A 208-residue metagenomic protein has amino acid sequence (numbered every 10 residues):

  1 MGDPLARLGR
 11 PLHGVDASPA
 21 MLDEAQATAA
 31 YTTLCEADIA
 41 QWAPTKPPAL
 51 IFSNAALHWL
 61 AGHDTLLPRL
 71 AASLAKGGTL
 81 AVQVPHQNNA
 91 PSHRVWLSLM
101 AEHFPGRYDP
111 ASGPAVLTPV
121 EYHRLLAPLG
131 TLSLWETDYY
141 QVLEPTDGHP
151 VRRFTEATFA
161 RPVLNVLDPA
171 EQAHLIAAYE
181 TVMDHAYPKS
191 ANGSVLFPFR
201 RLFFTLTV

Functional and structural regions predicted by a protein language model:
M1-P44, T65: Class I SAM-dependent methyltransferase SAM/SAH-binding core
F52: A conserved beta-strand element that flanks and buttresses the S-adenosyl-L-methionine
A55: Binding-interface segments
H58-L60: A short His-aromatic
D64, A71, G77-T146, R161 (+1 more regions): Conserved catalytic/acceptor-binding region of the Class I
G130, R153-A157, F199-V208: Core SAM-dependent methyltransferase catalytic element
L132-A191: C-terminal helical/coil "lid" or tail adjacent to the Rossmann-like core of SAM-dependent
